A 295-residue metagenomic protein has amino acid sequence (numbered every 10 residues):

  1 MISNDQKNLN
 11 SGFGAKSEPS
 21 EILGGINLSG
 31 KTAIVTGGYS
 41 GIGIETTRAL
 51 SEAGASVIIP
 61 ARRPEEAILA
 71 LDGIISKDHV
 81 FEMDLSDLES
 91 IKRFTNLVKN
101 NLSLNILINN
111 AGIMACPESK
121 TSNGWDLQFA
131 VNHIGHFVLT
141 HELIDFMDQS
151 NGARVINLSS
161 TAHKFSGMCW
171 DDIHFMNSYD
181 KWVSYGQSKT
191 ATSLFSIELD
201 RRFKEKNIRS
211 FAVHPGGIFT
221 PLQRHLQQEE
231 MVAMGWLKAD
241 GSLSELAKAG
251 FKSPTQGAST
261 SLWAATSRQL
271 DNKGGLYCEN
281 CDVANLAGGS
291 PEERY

Functional and structural regions predicted by a protein language model:
I2-V232, W236-L237: Rossmann-fold NAD(P)H-dependent dehydrogenase/reductase core
K7-F13, I91, S188, L237-G289: C-terminal helical subdomain
G289-Y295: Short, intrinsically disordered, charge-balanced linker/junction segments flanking boundaries in proteins
